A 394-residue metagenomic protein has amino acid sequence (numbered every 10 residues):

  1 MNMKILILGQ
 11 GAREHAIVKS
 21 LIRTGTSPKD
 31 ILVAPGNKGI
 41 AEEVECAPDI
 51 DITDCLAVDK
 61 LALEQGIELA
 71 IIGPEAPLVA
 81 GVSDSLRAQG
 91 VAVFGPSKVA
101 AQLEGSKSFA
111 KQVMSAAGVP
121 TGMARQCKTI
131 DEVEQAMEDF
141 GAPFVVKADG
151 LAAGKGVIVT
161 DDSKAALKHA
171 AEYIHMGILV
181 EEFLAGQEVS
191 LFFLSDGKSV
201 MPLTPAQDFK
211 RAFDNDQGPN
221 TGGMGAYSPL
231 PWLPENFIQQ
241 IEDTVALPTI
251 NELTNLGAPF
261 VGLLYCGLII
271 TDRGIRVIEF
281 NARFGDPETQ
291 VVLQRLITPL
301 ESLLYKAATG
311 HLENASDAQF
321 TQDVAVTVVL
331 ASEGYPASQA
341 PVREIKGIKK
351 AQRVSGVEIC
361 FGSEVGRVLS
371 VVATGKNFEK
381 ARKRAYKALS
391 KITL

Functional and structural regions predicted by a protein language model:
M1-K98: ATP-binding N-terminal substructure of ATP-dependent carboxylate-amine bond-forming enzymes
A41-V44, Q102-S108, F213-D214: Short, charged, surface-exposed secondary-structure boundary motifs
C46-T53, R125-T129, I158-T160: Short acidic-hydrophobic, aromatic-tinged amphipathic segments that line or gate anion-handling sites
F94-G156: A conserved helix-loop-beta module that forms one wall/lid of the active-site cleft in ATP-utilizing catalytic domains
G156-L293: Internal nucleotide-binding/catalytic subdomain
E242-L264, N281-G356, C360-G362: Active-site "cap" helix and flanking loop/linker of ATP-utilizing ligase/carboxylase catalytic domains
E364-L394: Generic C-terminus detector
